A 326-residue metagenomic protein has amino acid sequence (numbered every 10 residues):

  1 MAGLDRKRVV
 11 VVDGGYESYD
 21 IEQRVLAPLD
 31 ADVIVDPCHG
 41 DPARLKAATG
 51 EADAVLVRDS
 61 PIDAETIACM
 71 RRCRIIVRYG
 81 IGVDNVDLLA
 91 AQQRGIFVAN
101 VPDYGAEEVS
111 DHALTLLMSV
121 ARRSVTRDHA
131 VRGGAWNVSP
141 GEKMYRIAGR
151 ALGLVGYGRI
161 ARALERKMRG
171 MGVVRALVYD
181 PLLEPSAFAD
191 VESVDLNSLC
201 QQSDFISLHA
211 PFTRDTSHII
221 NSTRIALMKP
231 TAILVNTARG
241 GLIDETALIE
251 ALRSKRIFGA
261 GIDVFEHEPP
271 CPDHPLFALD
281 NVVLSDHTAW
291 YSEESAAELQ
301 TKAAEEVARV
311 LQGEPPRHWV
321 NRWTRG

Functional and structural regions predicted by a protein language model:
M1-A52, L177, L311, G326: N-terminal glycine-/charge-rich "phosphate-binding" loop or analogous flexible N-terminal tail
D5, D20, R24, P28 (+1 more regions): Rossmann-like dinucleotide/phosphate-binding beta-alpha-beta segment
D13, E51-A130: Phosphate/diphosphate ligand-binding glycine-rich loop within oxidoreductases
A47-A48, T66-C69, S198-Q202, R224 (+1 more regions): Structural alpha-helical scaffold elements that stabilize or flank donor/cofactor-binding regions in carbohydrate
S60, I81, D204, A210-F212 (+2 more regions): Short glycine-/small-residue-rich Rossmann-like dinucleotide-binding loops
P61-C73, L88-A90, D215-L234, T246: Rossmann-fold NAD(P) dinucleotide-binding segment
R94, P102-A151, A163-R166, M171 (+1 more regions): Phosphate-binding beta-alpha-beta segment of Rossmann-like dinucleotide-binding domains, i.e., the NAD(P)
V98, T231-G326: Rossmann-like dinucleotide-binding domain for NAD(H)/NADP(H)
